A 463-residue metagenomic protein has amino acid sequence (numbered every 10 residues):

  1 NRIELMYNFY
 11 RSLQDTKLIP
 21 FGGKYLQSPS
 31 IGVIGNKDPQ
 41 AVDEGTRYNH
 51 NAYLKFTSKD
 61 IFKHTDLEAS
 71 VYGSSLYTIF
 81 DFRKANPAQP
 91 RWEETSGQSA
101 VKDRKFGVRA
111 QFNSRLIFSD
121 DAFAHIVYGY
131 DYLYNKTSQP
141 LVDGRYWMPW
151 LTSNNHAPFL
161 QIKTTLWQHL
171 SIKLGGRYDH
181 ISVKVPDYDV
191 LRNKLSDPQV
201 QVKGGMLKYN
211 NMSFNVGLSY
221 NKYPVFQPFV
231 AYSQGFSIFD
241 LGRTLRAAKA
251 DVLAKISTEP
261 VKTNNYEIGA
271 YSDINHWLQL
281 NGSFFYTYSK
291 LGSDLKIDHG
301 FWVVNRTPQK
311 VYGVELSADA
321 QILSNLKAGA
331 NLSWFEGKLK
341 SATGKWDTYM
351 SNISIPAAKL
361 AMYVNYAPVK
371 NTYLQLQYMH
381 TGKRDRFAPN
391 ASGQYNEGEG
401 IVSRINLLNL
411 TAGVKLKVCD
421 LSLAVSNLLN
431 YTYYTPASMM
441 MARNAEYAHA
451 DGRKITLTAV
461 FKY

Functional and structural regions predicted by a protein language model:
N1, A52-S58, V108-S114, P158-T164 (+10 more regions): Residues on the lipid-exposed face of transmembrane beta-strands in outer-membrane beta-barrel proteins
R2-Y10, G45-L195, S219-P224, A231 (+5 more regions): Face-selective signature of the C-terminal outer-membrane beta-barrel domain
F9-L13, G73-Y77, Y132-S138, Y178-K184 (+11 more regions): Transmembrane beta-strands of outer-membrane beta-barrel pores
T16-K24, I79-A88, T137-R145, K184-N193 (+6 more regions): Outer-membrane beta-barrel translocator domains and adjoining extracellular loop/strand segments of Gram-negative
G35-D43, K55, R91-A100, Q139-W150 (+10 more regions): Extracellular loop and loop/strand-boundary signature of outer-membrane beta-barrel proteins
D66-K84, S219-F239, R243, S257-Y312 (+5 more regions): Membrane-embedded beta-barrel scaffold of Gram-negative outer-membrane proteins
Q168, N281-S289, N305-A391, L429 (+1 more regions): Gram-negative outer-membrane beta-barrel transporters
A328, K370-N371, H380-P389, G413-Y463: C-terminal beta-signal and adjacent terminal beta-strands/loops of Gram-negative outer-membrane beta-barrel proteins
